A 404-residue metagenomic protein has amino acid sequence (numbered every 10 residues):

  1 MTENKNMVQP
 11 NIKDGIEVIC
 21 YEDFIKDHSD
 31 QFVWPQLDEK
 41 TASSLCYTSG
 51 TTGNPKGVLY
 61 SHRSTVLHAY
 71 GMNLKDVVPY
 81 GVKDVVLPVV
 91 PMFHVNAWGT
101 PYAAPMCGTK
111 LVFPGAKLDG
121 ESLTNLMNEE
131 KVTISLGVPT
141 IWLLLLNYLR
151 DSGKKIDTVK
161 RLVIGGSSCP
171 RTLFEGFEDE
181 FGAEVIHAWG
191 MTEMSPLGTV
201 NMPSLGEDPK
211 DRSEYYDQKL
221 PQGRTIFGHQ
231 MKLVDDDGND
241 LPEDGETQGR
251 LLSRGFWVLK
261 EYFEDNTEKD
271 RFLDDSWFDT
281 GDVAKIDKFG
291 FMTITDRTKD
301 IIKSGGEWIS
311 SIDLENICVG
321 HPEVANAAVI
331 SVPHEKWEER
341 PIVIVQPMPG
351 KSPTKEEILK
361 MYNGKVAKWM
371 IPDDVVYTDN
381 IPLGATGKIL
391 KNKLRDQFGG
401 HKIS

Functional and structural regions predicted by a protein language model:
M1-E39, Y215: ANL superfamily adenylate-forming
N4, T109-E130, T140, W308-L314 (+1 more regions): ATP-dependent adenylate-forming carboxylate-activation enzymes
S29-T41, L45-L87, G99, T109: Conserved adenylate-forming
V66-V85, F93-T133, Y148-L149: Conserved AMP-binding/adenylation subdomain of ANL enzymes
M106, V132-G137, L146-D217, Q230 (+1 more regions): Gly/Ser/Thr-rich phosphate-binding loop
S135, G255, K260-E261, V283-M370 (+3 more regions): AMP-binding/adenylate-forming catalytic core of the ANL superfamily
P221-G228, N239-R271, E307-I309: Conserved ATP/PPi-binding loop(s) of AMP-dependent carboxylate-activating enzymes
G228-L252, K288-F289, K351-K355, L390: Conserved beta-loop-beta connector loops within the AMP-binding
